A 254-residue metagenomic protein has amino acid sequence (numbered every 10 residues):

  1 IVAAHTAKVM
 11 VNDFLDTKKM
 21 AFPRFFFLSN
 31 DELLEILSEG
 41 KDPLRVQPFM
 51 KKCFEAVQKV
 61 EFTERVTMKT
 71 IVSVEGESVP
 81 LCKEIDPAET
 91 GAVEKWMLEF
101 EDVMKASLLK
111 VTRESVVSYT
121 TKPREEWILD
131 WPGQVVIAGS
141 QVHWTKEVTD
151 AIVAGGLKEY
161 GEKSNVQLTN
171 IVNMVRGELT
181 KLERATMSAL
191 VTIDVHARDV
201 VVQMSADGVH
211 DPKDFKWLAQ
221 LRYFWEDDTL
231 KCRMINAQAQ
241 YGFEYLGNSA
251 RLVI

Functional and structural regions predicted by a protein language model:
A4-V57: Amphipathic alpha-helical packing elements
G40, V253-I254: Conserved mid-sequence domains
Q47, K51-V253: Extended, charged/polar low-complexity intrinsically disordered regions
